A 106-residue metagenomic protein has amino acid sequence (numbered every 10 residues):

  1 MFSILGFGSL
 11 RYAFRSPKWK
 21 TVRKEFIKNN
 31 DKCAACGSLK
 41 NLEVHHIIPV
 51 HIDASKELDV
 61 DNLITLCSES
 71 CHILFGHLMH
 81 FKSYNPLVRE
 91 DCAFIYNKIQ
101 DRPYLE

Functional and structural regions predicted by a protein language model:
M1-K32, S55: Short, charged surface segments at domain edges that flank catalytic/cofactor-binding sites
I4-L5, R11-A13, K40, P49-I52 (+1 more regions): Membrane-proximal envelope and lipid/glycan-remodeling enzymes
S16-P17, D59, L78: Polar helix-capping/helix-linker motif
K18-H45, C67-E69: Short cysteine-rich loop/turn motifs with clustered Cys
N41, L63-V88: Short Cys/His-centered divalent metal-binding micro-motifs
I48-L63: Short linker/helix segments within small regulatory modules
K82-E106: Charged phosphate-binding loop/patch that engages nucleotide di/tri-phosphates or the phosphate backbone of nucleic
